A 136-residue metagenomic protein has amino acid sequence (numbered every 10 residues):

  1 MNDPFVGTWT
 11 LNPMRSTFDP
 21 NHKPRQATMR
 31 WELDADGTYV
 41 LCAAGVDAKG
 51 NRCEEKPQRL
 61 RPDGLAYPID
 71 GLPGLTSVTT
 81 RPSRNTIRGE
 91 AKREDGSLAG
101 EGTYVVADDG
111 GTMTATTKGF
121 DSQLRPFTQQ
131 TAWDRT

Functional and structural regions predicted by a protein language model:
M1-T136: Hydrophobic small-molecule pocket/channel-lining residues, especially in calycin-type beta-barrels
